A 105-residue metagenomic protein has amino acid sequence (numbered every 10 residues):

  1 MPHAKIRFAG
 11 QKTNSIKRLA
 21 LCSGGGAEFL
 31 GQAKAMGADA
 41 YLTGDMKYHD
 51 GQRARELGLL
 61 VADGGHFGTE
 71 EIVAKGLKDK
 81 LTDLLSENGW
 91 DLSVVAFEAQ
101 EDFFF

Functional and structural regions predicted by a protein language model:
M1-F105: Hydrophobic structural segments
